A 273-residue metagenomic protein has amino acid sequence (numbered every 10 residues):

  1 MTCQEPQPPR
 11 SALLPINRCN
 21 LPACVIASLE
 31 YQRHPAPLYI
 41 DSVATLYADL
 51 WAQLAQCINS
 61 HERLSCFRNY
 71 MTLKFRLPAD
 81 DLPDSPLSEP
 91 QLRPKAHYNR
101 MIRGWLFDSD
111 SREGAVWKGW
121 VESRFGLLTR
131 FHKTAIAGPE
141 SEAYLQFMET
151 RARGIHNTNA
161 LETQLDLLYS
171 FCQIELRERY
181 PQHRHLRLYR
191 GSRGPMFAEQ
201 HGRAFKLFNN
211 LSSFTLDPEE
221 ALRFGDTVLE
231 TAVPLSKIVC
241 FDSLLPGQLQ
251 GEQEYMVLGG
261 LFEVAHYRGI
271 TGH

Functional and structural regions predicted by a protein language model:
M1-S65: Generic N-terminal leader/targeting and pre-domain segments
I40, A44, Q56-L64, R68-S213: ADP-ribose/NAD+-binding catalytic cleft of ART/PARP-like enzymes
G202-H273: ADP-ribosyltransferase catalytic core
